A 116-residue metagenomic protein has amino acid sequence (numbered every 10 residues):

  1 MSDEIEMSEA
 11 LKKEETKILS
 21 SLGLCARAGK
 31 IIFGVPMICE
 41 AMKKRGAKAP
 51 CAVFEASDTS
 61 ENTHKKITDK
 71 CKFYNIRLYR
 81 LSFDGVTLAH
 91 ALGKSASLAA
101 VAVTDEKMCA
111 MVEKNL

Functional and structural regions predicted by a protein language model:
M1-S8: A short, flexible N-terminal coil/short beta segment enriched in small residues
E9-C51: N-terminal first-folded block
L19, R27, G46, F54 (+5 more regions): Ribosome-associated RNA-binding proteins
G29, P36-K43, N62-V86, H90: Positively charged, polar, low-complexity stretches
P50-D58: Local sequence-structure signature of Cys/Sec-based thiol-disulfide redox active-site neighborhoods
D58-N62, M108: Gly/Ser/Thr-rich loops at beta-strand to alpha-helix junctions that form or flank small-molecule/cofactor-binding
N75-L116: Short basic, glycine-rich beta-strand/loop surfaces that mediate nucleic-acid
